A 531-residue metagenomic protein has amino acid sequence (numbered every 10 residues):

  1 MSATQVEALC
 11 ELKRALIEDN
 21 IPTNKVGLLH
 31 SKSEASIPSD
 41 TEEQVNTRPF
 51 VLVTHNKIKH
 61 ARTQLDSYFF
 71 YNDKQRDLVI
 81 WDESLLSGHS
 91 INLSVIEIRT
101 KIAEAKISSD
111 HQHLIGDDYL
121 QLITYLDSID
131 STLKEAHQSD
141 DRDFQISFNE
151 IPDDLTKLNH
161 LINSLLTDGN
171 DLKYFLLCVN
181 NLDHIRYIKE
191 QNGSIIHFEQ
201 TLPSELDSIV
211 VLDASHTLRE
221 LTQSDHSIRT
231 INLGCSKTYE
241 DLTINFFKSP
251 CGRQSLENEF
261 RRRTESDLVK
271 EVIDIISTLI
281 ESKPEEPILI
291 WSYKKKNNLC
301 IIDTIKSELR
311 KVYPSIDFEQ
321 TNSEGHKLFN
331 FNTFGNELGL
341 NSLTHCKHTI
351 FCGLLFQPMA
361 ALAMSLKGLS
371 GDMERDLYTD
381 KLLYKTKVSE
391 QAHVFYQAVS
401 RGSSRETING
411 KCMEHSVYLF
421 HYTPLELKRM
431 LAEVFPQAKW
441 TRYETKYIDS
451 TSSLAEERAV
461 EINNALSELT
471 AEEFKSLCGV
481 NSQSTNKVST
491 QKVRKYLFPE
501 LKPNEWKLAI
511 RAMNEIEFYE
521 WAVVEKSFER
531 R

Functional and structural regions predicted by a protein language model:
M1-R531: ASCE RecA-like P-loop NTPase motor cores that couple ATP hydrolysis to mechanical translocation on nucleic acids
